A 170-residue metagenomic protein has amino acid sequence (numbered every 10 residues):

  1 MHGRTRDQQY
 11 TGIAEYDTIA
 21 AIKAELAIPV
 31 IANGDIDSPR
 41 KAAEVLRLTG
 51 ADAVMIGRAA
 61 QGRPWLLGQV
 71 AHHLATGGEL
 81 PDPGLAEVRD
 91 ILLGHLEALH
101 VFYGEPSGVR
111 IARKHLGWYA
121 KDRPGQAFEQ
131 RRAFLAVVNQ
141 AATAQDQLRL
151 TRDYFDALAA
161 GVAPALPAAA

Functional and structural regions predicted by a protein language model:
M1-T11: Glycine-rich, proline-tolerant flexible connector loops at the mouths of alpha/beta enzymes
Y10, D17, A21-A32, I36-A170: Alpha/beta catalytic cores of nucleotide-metabolism and tRNA/nucleoside-modifying enzymes
